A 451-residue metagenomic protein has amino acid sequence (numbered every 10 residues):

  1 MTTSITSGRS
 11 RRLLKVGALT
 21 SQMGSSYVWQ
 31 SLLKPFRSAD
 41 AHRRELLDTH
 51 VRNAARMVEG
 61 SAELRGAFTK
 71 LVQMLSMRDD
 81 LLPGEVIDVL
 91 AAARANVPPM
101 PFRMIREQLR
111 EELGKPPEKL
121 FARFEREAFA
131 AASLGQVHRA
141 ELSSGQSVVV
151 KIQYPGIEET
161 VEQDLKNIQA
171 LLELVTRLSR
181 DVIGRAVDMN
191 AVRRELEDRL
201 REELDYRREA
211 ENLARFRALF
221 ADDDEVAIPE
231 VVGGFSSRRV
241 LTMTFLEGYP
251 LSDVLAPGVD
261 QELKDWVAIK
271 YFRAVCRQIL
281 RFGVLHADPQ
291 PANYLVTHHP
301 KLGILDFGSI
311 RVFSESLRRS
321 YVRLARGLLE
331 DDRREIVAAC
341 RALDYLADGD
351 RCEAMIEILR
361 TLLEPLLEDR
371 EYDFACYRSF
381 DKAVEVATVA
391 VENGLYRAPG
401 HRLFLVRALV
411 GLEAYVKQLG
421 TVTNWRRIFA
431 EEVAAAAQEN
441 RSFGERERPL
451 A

Functional and structural regions predicted by a protein language model:
M1-Q136, S144, E162-A191, T423-N424 (+2 more regions): N-terminal accessory/targeting segments that precede structured cores
R9, S21, R37-A41, E45-R52 (+5 more regions): Helix-rich C-lobe and terminal helical cap/extension of kinase-like folds
V72, V137, V150, E209 (+4 more regions): Residue-level signature of catalytic and energy-coupling elements of molecular machines, predominantly ATP/GTP-dependent
G84, A91-P99, R110-E111, E158-K166 (+5 more regions): ATP-dependent phospho-/nucleotidyl transfer catalytic cores
Q136, V148, A227, L241 (+1 more regions): Protein kinase-like catalytic core scaffold
R139, Q146-Y154: Glycine-rich ATP phosphate-binding loop
A140, F282-P289: Residue immediately N-terminal to the catalytic "proton-acceptor" Asp in the protein kinase catalytic loop
A292-V296: Hydrophobic residue at the +6 position relative to the catalytic HRD Asp in the kinase catalytic loop
